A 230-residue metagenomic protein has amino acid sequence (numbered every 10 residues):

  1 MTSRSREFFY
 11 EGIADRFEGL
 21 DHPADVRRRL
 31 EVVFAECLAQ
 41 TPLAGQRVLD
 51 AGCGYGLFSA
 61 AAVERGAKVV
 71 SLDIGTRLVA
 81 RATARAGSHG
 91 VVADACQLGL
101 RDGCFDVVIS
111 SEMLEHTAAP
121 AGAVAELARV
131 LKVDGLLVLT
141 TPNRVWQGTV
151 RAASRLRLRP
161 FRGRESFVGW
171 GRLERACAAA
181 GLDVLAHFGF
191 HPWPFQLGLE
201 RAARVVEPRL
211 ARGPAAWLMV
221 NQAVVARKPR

Functional and structural regions predicted by a protein language model:
M1-Q97, V107, S111, V124 (+1 more regions): Conserved N-terminal segment of class I S-adenosyl-L-methionine
A14-D15, G87, G103, R151-R157: A generic structural signal for secondary-structure junctions that act as hinges or helix/strand caps at the edges
G19-V26, E36, L57, R81 (+3 more regions): S-adenosyl-L-methionine-dependent methyltransferase catalytic module, highlighting the catalytic core
A67, S88, G135, L182-D183: A structural micro-motif
D94-Q97, R101-D102, A119: Acidic/polar helix N-cap motif
S111-L114, T140: Residues lining the SAM
